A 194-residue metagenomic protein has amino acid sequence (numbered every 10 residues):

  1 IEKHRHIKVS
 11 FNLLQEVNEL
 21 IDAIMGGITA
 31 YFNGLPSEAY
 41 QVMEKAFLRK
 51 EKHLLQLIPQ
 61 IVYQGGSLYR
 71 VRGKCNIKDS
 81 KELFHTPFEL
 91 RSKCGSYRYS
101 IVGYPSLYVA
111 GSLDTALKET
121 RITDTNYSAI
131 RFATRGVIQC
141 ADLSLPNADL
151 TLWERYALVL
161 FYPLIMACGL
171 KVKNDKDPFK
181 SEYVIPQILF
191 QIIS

Functional and structural regions predicted by a protein language model:
I1-G65, R70-S92, S96-Y99, T123-S194: Active-site and NAD+-binding cores of ADP-ribose-processing enzymes
Y31-N33, S112-T115: Amphipathic repeat-derived elements
G103-V109: A short, exposed loop/beta-hairpin motif centered on an aromatic-Gly-Thr core
L113-T123: Short active-site loop/helix that positions an aromatic residue
